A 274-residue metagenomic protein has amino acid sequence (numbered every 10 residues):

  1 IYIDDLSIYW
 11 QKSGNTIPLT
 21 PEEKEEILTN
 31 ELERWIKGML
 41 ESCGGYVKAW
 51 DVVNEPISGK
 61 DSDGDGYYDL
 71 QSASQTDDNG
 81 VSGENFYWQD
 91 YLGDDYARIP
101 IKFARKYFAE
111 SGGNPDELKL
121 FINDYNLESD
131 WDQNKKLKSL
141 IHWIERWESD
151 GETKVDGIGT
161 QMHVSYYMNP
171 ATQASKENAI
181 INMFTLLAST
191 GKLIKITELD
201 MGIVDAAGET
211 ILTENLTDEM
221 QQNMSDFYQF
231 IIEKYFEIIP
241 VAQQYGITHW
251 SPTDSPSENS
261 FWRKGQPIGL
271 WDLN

Functional and structural regions predicted by a protein language model:
I1-W10: Extracellular carbohydrate recognition
Y9-P21, E31, S42, D51 (+4 more regions): Aromatic-rich peripheral "rim/lid" segments of glycoside hydrolase catalytic domains that contact and position glycan
E23-I36: Glycine-rich anion/phosphate-binding loops
E41-G44, S149-E152, V241: Alpha-helix termination/capping residues and helix-transition junctions
V47-D51, P115-F121, K154-G159, L193-I196 (+1 more regions): Structural preference for beta-strand elements that scaffold enzyme active sites
Q89-A97, E128-I141, V164-A179: Active-site glycine- and acidic-residue-rich loops that bind and position anionic ligands or nucleotide-like cofactors
I101-N114, E148, F184-A188: Surface-exposed amphipathic alpha-helices with a cationic face
L120-I122, N126-V155, G159, N178 (+2 more regions): Substrate-binding cleft/loops of secretory-pathway carbohydrate-active enzymes
